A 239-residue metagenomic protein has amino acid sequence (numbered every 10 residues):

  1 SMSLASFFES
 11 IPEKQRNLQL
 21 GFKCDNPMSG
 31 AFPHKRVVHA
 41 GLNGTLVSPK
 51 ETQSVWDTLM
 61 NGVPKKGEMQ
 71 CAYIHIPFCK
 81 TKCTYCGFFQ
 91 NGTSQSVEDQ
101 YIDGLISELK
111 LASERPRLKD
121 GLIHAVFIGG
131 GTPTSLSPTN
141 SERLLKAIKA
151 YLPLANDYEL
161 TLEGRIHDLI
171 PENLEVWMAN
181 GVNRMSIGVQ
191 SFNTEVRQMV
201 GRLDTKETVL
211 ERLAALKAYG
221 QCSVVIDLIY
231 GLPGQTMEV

Functional and structural regions predicted by a protein language model:
S1-Q70, K119: Flexible, acidic/Gly-rich N-terminal and inter-domain linker regions that tether and position cofactor-handling modules
I11, T58, G62-K65, T84 (+3 more regions): Generic signal for short, ordered secondary-structure residues within or immediately flanking folded domains
G21-V47, C71-K82, T139-L145, W177 (+2 more regions): Short, charge-rich amphipathic segments
V38, T45, G62, T84 (+2 more regions): A generic structural signal for solvent-exposed, polar alpha-helical segments
Q53, D57, A72-H75, C79 (+3 more regions): Membrane-targeting and insertion segments and their boundary/processing signals
K66-D103, T194: Canonical Radical SAM [4Fe-4S] cluster-binding loop centered on the CxxxCxxC motif and its immediate flanking residues
Q90-L118, L122-V239: Conserved non-cysteine loop/helix-boundary elements of the Radical SAM core domain that shape
